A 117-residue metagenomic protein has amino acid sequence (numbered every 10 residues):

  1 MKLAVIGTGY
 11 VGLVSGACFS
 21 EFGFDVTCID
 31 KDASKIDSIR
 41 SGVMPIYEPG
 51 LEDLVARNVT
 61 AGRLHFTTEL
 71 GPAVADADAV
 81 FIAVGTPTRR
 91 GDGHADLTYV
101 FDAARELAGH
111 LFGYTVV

Functional and structural regions predicted by a protein language model:
M1-V117: Structural/interface elements that position substrates and couple domains in central-metabolism enzymes
